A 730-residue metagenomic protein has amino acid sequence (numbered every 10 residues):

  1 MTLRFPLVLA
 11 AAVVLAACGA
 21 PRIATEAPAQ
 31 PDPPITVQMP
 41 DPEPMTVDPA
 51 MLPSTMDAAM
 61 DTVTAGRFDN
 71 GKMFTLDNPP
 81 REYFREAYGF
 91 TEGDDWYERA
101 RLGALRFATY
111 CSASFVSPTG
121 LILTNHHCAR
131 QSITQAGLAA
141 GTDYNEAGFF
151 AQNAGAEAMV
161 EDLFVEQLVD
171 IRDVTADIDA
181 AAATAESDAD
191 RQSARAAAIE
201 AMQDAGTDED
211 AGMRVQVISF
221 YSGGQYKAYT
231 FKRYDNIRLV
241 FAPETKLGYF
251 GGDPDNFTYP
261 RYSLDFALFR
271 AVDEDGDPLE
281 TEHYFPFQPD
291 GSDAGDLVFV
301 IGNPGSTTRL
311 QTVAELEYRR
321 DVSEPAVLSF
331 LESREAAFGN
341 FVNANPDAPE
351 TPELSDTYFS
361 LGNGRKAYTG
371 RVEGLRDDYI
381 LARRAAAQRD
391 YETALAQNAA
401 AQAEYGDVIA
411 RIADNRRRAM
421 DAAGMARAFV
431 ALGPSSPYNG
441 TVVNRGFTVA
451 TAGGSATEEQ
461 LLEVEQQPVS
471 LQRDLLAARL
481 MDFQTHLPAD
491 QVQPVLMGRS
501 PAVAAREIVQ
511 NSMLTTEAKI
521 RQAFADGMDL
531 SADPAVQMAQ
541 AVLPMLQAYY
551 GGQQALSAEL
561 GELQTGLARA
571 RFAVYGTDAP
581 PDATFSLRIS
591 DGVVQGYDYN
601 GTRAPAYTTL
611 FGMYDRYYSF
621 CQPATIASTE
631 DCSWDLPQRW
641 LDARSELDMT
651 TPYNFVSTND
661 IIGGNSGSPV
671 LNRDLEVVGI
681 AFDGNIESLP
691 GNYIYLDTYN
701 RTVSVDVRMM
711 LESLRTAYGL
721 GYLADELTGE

Functional and structural regions predicted by a protein language model:
T2-L3, V13-V14, C18-E730: Terminal presequence/propeptide segments associated with secretion/organelle targeting and zymogen/polyprotein
A10: Flanking scaffold residues of small Cys/His-coordinated metal-binding clusters
